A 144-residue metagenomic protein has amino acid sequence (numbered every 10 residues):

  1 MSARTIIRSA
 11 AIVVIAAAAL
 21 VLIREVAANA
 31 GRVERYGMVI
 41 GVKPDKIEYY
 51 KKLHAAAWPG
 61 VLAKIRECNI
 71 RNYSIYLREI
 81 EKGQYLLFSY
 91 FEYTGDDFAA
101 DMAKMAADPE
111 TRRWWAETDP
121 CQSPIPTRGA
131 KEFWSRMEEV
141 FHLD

Functional and structural regions predicted by a protein language model:
M1-I15: N-terminal Sec-pathway targeting helices
V21-A27, R78-I80, R112-D144: Glycine-rich beta-strand-turn "strand-cap" elements at beta-sheet edges
A28-E34: Short, flexible turn/loop "capping" segments at secondary-structure junctions
R35-G41: Active-site-flanking beta-strand signature of metal-NTP-handling nucleotidyl enzymes and homologous cyclase-like
K46-R71: Short amphipathic alpha-helical segments
K64-R71, E92-W134: An amphipathic, aromatic/His-enriched active-site/gating alpha helix that lines ligand/cofactor pockets
I70-R78: A short glycine-rich, hydrophobically flanked beta-strand micro-motif that places a catalytic Asp/Glu for divalent metal
E81-Y85: Short acidic/glycine-enriched loop/turn segments that link adjacent beta-strands
